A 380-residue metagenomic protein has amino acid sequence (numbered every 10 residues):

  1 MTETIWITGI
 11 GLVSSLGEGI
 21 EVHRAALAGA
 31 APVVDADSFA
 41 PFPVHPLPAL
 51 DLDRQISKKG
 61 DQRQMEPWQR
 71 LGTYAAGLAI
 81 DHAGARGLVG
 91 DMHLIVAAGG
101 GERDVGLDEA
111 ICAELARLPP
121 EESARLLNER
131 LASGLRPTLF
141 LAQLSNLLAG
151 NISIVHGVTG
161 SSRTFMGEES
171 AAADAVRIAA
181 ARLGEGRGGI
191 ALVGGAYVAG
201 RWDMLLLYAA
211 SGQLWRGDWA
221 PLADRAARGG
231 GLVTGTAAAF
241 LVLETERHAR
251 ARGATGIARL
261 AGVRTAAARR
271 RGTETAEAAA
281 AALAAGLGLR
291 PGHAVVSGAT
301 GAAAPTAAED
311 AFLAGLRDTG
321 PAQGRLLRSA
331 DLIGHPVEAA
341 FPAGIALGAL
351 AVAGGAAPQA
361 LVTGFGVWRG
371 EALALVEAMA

Functional and structural regions predicted by a protein language model:
T2-E3, V89-M92, L135, V158-S161 (+8 more regions): Short coil/turn connectors at secondary-structure junctions
E3-V13, I20-E21, A25-D37, W215-A294 (+2 more regions): Condensing-enzyme catalytic core mediating Claisen C-C bond formation in acyl metabolism
W6-I7, A28-H156, Y197-A199, L289-A311 (+1 more regions): Conserved beta-ketoacyl condensing-enzyme motif
G11, I95-A98, M166, A191-Y197 (+3 more regions): Short beta-strand segments
K58-G77, F140-L141, S162-R177, D224-F240 (+4 more regions): Active-site pocket-shaping loop/turn-to-helix segments
G72-G84, S145-L148, V155-V158, T164-Y197 (+3 more regions): Active-site-proximal alpha-helical scaffold in enzymes
E102-V105, A171-D174, A199-D203, R369-G370: Short, well-ordered, mixed-charge alpha-helical segments that flank or form enzyme active sites
G188-S211, W215-G230, V263-A276, S297-D310 (+1 more regions): Acyl-CoA/ACP chain-elongation machinery
